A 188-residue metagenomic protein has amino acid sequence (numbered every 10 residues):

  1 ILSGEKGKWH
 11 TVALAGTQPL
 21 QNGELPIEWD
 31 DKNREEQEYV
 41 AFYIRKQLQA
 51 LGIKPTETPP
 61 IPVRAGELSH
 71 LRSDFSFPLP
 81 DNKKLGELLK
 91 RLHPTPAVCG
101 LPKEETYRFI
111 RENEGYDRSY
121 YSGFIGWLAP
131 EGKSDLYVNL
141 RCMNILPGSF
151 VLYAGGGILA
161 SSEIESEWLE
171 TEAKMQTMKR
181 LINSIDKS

Functional and structural regions predicted by a protein language model:
I1-E5, M143-L146: Short beta-strand micro-motifs enriched in acidic
I1-L2, Q18-P19, L159: Short, acidic Gly/Pro/Ser/Thr-rich loop/turn segments
I1-S3, A13, G132-L136: Cofactor- and metal-binding active-site motifs of prokaryotic enzymes that mediate redox/radical or nucleophilic
E5, H10-R111, N183: Contiguous alpha-helical scaffold segments within structured protein domains that host functional hotspots
F75-S188: Conserved hydrophobic core element of enzyme catalytic domains
